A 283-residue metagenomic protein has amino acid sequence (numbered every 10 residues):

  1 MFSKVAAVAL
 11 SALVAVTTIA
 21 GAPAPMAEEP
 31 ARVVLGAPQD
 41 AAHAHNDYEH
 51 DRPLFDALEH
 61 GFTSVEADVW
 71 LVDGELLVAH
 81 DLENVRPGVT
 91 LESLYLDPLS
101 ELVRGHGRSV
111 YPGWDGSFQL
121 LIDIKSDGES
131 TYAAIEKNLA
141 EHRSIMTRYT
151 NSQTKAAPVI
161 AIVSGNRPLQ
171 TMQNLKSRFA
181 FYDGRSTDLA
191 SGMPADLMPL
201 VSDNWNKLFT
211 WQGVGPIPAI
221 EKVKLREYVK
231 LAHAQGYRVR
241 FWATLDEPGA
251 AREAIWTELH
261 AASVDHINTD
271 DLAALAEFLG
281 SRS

Functional and structural regions predicted by a protein language model:
F2-S3, A7, T18-S283: Phosphate-group recognition and catalysis centered on beta-loop-alpha active-site segments
